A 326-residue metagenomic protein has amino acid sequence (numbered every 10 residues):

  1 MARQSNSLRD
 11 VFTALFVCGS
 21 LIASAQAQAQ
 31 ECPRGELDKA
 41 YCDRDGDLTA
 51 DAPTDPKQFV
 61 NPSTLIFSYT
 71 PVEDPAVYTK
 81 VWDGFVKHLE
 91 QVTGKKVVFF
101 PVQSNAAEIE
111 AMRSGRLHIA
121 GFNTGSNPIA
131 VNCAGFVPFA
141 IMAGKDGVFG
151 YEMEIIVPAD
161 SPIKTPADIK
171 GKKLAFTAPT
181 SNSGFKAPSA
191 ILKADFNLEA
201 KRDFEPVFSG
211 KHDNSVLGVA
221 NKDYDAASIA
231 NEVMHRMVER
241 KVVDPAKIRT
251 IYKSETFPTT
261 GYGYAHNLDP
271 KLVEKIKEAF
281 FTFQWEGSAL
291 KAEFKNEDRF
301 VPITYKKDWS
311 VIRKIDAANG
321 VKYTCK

Functional and structural regions predicted by a protein language model:
A27-A107, L290-K326: N-terminal hydrophobic or amphipathic helices and topogenic motifs
F67-E90, G125, V148-L217, E232 (+1 more regions): Bilobed "Venus flytrap"/periplasmic-binding protein-like clamshell domains and structurally analogous long
T70-P71, K145-E154, V242-F280, F294-I315: Periplasmic-binding protein-like
K96-Q103, K201-K211, R249-Y252: Short beta-strand-to-loop elements that line the ligand-binding cleft of bilobed periplasmic-binding protein-like
A106-A120, C133, A167, H212-E232: Short helices/loops that flank or line small-molecule/ion binding pockets
E110-D168: Acidic, polar ligand-binding/catalytic clefts
T124-A134, P188-A194, G218-N221, D225-P245: A ligand-binding cleft/hinge motif common to bilobed small-molecule-binding domains
S181-S183, F280-N296: Periplasmic-binding protein-like
